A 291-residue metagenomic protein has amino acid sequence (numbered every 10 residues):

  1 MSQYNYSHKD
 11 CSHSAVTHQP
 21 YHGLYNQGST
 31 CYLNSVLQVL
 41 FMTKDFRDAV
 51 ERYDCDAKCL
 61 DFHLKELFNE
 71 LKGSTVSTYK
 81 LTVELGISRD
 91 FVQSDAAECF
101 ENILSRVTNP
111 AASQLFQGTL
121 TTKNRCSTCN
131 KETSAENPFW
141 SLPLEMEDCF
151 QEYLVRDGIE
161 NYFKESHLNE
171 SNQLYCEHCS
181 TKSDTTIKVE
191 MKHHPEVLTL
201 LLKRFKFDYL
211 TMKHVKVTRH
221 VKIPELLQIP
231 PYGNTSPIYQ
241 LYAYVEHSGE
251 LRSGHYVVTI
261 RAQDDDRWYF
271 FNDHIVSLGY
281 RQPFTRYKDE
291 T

Functional and structural regions predicted by a protein language model:
M1-Q19, A49-K58, E66-L71, A111 (+2 more regions): Exposed substrate/partner-binding surface patches
S2, M42-P138, E177-S180: Papain-like cysteine protease catalytic cores
Q19, G23-G28, S88-F91, Q114 (+1 more regions): Conserved aromatic-histidine-acidic binding/catalytic patches
L24-V39, F91-F100, S253-Y256: Active-site nucleophilic cysteine motif
G28, K123, Q173: Residues immediately within or flanking Cys/His clusters that coordinate Zn2+ in small zinc-binding modules
C31, C126, L200: Carboxylate-rich, divalent-cation-coordinating active-site regions
Q38-M42, I260-R261: Amphipathic alpha-helical scaffolding segments
